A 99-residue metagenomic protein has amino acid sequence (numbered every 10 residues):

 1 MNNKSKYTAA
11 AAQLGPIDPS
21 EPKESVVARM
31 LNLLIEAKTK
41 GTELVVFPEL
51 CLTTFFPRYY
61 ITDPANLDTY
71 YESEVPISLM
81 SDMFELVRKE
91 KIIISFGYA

Functional and structural regions predicted by a protein language model:
M1-K4: Basic/polar N-terminal segments that are highly enriched at the extreme N-terminus, encompassing both cleavable
K6-D18: Active-site-proximal beta-strand elements of phosphoester/diester hydrolases
K23-V27, N32-A99: Cys-nucleophile CN-hydrolase/nitrilase-fold catalytic domain and related Cys-dependent amidase chemistry that acts on
